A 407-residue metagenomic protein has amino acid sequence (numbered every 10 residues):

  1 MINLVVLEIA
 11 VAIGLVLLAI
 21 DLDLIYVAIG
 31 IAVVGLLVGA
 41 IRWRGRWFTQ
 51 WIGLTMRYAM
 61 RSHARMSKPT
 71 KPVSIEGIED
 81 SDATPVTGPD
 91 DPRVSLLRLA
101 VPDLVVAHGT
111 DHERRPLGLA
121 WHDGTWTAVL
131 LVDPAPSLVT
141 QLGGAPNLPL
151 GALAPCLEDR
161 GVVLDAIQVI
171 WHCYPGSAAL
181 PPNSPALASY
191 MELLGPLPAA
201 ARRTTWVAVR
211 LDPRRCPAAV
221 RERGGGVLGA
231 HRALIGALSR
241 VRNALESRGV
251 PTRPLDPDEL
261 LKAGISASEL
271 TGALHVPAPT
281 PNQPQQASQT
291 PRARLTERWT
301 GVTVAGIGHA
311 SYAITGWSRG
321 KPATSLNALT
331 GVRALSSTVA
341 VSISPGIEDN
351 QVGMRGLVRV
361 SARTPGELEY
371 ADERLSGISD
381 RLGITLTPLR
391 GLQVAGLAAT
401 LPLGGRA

Functional and structural regions predicted by a protein language model:
M1-D82: N-terminal alpha-helical membrane-insertion module
T55, A59, C156, A244 (+1 more regions): Residues that form generic nucleotide/phosphate-binding pockets
A59-M66, R160, R248, T252 (+1 more regions): Short secondary-structure junctions and interdomain/linker hinges
S74-L130: N- or domain-start disorder-to-order transition segments that initiate the globular core
V105-E259, A263: Structured extramembrane domains adjacent to transmembrane segments
S189-A407: Membrane-proximal, solvent-exposed terminal domains/tails of membrane-associated proteins
